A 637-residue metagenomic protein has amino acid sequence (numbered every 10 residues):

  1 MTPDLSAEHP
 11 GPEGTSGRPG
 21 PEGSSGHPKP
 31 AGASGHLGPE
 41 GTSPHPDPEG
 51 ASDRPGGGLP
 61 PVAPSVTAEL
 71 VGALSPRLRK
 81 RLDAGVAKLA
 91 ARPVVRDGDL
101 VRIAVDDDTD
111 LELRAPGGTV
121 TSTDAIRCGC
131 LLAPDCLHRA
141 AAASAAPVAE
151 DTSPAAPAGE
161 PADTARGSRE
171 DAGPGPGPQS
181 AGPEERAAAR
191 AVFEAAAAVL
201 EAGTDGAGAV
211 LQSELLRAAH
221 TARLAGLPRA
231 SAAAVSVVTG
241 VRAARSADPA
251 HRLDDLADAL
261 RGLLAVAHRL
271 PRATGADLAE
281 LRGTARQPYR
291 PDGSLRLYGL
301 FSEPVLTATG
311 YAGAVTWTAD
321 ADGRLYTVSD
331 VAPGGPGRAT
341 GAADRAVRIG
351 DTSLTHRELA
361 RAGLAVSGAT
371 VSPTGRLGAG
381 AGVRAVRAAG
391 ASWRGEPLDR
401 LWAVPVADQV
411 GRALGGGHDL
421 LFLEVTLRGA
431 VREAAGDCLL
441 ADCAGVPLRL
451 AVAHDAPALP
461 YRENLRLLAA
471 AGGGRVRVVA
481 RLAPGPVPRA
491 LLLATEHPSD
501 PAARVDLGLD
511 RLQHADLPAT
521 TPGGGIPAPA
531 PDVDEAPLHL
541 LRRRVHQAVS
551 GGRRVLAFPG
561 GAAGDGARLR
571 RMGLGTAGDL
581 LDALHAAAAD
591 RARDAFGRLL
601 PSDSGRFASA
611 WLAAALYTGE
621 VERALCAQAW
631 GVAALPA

Functional and structural regions predicted by a protein language model:
M1-G20, G26-K29, H36-P39, P44-A637: Long, low-complexity, compositionally biased intrinsically disordered regions
